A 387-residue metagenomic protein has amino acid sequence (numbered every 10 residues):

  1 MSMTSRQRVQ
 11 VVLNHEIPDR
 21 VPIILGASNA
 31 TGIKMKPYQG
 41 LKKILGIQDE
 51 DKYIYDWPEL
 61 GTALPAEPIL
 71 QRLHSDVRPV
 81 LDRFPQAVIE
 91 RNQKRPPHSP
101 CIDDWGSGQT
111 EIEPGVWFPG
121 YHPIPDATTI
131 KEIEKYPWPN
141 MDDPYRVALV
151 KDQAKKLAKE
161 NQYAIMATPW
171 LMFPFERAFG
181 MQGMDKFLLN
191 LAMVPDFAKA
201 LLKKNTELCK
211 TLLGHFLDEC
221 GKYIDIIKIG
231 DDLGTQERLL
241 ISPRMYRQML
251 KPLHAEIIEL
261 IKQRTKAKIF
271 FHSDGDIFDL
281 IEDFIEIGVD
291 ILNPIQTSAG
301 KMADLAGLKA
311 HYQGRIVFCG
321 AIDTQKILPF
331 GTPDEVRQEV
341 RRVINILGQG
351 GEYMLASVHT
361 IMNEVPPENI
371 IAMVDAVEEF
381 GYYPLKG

Functional and structural regions predicted by a protein language model:
M1-K42, C101-I102, G108-G387: Active-site loop segments of alpha/beta catalytic cores
K34-V88: Segments that shape or occlude catalytic/ligand-binding pockets
I54-W57, G61-L64, P96, P137-Y145: Short coil/turn segments at secondary-structure boundaries
E67, P96-S99, E176: A generic hydrophobic-helix recognition signal that picks specific residues within alpha-helical hydrophobic
D82-P100: Short acidic, Pro/Gly- and aromatic-enriched capping/linker segments at domain boundaries
